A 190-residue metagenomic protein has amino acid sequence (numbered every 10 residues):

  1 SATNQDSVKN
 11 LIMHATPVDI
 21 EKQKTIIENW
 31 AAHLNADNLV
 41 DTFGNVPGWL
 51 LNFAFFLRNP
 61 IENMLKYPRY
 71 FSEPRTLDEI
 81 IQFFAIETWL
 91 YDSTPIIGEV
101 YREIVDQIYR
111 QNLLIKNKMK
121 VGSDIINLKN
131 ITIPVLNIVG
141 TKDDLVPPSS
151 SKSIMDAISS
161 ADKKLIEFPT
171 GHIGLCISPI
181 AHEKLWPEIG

Functional and structural regions predicted by a protein language model:
S1, D6-S7, V139-G140, K152-S153 (+1 more regions): Glycine-rich phosphate/ribose-binding loops and adjacent secondary-structure elements that form binding surfaces
A2-E99: Alpha/beta-hydrolase-fold enzymes
N38, T42, V121-I131: The feature captures the conserved acid-bearing segment of alpha/beta-hydrolase catalytic domains
I108-N127: Active-site nucleophile elbow and catalytic-triad environment of alpha/beta-hydrolase enzymes
L128-T132, A157-S160: Short, conserved loop/helix-junction motifs that constitute active-site signature segments in enzyme catalytic cores
I131-T132, N137-V139, D143: Short beta-strand/loop motif that positions the catalytic acidic residue of the alpha/beta-hydrolase fold
I133, P147-D156: Short alpha-helix in the alpha/beta-hydrolase fold that links the catalytic acid
L145-P148, L165, P169-K184: Catalytic histidine-centered segment of alpha/beta-hydrolase-like enzymes
